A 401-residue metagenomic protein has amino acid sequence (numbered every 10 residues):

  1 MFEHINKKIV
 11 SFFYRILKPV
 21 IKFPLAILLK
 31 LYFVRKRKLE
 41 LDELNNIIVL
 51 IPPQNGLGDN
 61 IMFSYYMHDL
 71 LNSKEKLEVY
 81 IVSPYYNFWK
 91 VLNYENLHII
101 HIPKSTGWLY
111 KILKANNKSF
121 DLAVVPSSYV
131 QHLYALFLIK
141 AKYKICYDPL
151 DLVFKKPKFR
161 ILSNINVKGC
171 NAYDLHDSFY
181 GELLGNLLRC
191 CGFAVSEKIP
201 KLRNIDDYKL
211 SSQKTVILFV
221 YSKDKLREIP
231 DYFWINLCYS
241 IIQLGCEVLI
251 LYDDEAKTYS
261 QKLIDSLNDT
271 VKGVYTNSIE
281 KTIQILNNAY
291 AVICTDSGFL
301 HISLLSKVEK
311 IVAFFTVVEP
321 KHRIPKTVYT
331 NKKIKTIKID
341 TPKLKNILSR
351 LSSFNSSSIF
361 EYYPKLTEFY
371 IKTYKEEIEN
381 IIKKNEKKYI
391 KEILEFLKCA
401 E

Functional and structural regions predicted by a protein language model:
F2-E401: Catalytic machinery of carbohydrate-active enzymes, primarily nucleotide-sugar-dependent glycosyltransferases
